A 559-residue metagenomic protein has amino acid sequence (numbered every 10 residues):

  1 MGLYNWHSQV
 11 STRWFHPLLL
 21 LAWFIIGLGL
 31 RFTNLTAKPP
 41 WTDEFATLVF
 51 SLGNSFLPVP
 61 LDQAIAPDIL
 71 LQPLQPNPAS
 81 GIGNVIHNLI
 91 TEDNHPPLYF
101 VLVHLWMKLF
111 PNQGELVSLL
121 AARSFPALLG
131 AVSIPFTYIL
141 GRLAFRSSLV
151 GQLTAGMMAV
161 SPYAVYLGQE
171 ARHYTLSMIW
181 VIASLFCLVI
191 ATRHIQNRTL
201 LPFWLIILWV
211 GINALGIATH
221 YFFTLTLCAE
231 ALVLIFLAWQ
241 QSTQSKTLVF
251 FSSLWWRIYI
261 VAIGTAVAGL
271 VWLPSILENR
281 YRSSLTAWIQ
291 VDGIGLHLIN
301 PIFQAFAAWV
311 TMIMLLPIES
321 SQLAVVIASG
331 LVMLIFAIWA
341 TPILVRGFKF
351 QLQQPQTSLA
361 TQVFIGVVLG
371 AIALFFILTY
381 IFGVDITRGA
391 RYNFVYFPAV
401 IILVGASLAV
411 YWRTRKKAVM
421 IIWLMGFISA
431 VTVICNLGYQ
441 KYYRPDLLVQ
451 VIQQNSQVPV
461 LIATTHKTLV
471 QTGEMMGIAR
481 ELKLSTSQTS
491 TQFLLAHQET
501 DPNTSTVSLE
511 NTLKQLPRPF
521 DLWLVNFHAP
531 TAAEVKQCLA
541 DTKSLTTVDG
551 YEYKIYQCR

Functional and structural regions predicted by a protein language model:
S11-Q72, G264-E278: Transmembrane signal-anchor helices characteristic of membrane glycosylation enzymes that use polyprenol
L105, A164, L176-Q196, V400-L403: Specific aromatic-rich, kink-prone transmembrane helix
A121-F145: Transmembrane-helix motifs of polytopic, lipid-linked glycan transferases
T154-A159: Short helix- or helix-capping micro-motifs that position conserved polar/aromatic residues at function-defining sites
G168, S358, Q362, G383-Y411: Hydrophobic/aromatic-rich transmembrane helices and adjacent perimembrane loops
Q169-H173: Short acidic/glycine- and proline-prone juxtamembrane loop motifs at membrane-interface regions of multi-pass membrane
C187-W204, W209, N213, L225-A266: Perimembrane helix-loop-helix junctions
T414-E552: Catalytic lumenal/periplasmic loop and adjoining terminal transmembrane helix of membrane glycan-assembly enzymes
